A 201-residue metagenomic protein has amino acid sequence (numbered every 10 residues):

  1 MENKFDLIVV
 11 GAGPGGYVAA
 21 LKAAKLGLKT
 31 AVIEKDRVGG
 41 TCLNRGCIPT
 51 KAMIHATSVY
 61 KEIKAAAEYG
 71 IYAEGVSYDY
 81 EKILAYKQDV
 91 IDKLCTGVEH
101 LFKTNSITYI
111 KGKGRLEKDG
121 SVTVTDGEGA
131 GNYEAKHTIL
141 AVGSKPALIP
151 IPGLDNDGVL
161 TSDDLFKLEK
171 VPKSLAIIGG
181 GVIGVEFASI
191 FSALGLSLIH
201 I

Functional and structural regions predicted by a protein language model:
E2-F5, L21-L28, I33-V171: Glycine-rich flavin
E2-G13, K173-I178: Beta1/beta-strand and adjacent pyrophosphate-binding region of the FAD-binding site in flavoprotein oxidoreductases
L7-A31, E186-S192: N-terminal Rossmann-like FAD-binding beta1-loop-alpha1 element of flavoenzymes
G13-V18, T41-C42, I48, K145 (+2 more regions): Gly/Ser/Thr-rich beta-alpha loop segments that engage phosphate groups in nucleotides
K170-S197: Rossmann-like NAD(P)H-binding beta-loop-alpha module
I199-I201: Conserved small/polar residues in nucleotide/adenosyl-binding loops
